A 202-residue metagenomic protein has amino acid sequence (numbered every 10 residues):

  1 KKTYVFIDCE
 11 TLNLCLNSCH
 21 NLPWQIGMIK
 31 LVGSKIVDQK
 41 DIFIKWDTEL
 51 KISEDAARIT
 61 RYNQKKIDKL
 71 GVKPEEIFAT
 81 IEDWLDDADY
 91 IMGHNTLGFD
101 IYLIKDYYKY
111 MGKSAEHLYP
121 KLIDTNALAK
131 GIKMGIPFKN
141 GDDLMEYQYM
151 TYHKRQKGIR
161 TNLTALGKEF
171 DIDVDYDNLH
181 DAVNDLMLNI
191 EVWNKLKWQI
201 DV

Functional and structural regions predicted by a protein language model:
K1-K2, L144-K157, G167-D171, V183-V202: Acidic two-metal-ion nuclease catalytic site recognized across multiple nuclease folds, prominently DnaQ/RNase D-T
K1-L118, K154-F170, H180: Conserved non-catalytic scaffold segment of RNase H-like nuclease domains
C9-T11, T125, L186: Generic detector of well-ordered alpha-helical packing
T48-L50, L128-G131, A182-V183: A short acidic, often aromatic-flanked loop/helix-cap motif at beta-alpha or helix-coil junctions that lines enzyme
Y107-M111, G131, G135, E169 (+1 more regions): Active-site catalytic microenvironments for nucleophilic, acid-base chemistry
L122-R155: Short alpha-helix plus adjacent loop in nuclease-associated cores
V174-N178: Short, solvent-exposed helix-loop connector elements
